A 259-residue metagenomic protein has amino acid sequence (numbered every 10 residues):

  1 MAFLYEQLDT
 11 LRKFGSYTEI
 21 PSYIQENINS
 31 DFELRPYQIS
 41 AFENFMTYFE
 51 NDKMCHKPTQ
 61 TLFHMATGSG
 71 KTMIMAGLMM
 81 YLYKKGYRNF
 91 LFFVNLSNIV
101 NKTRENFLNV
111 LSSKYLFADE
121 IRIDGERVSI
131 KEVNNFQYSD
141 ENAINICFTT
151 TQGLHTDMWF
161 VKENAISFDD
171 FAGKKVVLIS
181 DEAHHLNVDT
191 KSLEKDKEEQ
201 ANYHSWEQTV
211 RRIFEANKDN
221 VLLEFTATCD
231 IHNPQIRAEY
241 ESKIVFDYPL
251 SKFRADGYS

Functional and structural regions predicted by a protein language model:
M1-S259: RecA-like P-loop NTPase motor core of helicase/translocase proteins
